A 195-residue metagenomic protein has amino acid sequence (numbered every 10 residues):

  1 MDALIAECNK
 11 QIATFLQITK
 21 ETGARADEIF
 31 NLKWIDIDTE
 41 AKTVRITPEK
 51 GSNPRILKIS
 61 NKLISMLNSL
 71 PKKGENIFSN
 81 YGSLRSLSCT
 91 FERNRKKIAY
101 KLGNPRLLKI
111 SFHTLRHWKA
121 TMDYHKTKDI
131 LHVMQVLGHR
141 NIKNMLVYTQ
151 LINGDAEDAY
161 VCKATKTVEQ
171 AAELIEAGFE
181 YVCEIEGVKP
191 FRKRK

Functional and structural regions predicted by a protein language model:
M1, I12-A13, L84, S88 (+2 more regions): Short, leucine-enriched amphipathic alpha-helices that occur as contiguous helical runs
M1-A26, F30, K50: Basic, Lys/Arg- and aromatic-enriched nucleic-acid-binding interface segment
D2-E7, E40-K73: Basic, Lys/Arg-rich DNA-contacting stretches centered on the C-terminal catalytic core of tyrosine recombinase systems
G23-D27, I35, E92-I98: N-terminal DNA-binding recognition helix of tyrosine site-specific recombinases/integrases
E28-I29, I110-S111, A120-D123, K128-H139: Active-site-proximal segment of tyrosine recombinases
I37-T39, K128-T149, G154: Short, polar N-cap/turn motifs at the start of nucleic acid-interacting alpha helices
K58-S65, Q135, V147-E186: DNA/chromatin major-groove-contacting recognition/catalytic segments
S60-L107: Active-site/catalytic core of tyrosine-dependent DNA strand-transfer enzymes
